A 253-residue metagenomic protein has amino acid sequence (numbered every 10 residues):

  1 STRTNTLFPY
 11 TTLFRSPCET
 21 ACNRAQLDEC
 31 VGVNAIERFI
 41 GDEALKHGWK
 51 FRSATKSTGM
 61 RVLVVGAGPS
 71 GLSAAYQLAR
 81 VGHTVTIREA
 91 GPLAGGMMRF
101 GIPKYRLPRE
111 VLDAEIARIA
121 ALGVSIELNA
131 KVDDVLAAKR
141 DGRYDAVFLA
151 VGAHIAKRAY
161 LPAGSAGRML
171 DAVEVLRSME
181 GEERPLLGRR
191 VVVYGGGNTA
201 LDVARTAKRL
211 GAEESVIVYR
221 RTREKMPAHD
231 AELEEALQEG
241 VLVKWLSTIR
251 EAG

Functional and structural regions predicted by a protein language model:
T2-L13: Short, small-residue-biased leader/transition segments that mark boundaries at the very start of proteins
T11-T86, A90-G91, M98-Y105, I116 (+2 more regions): Fe-S ferredoxin-like electron-transfer domains and their immediately adjacent linker/connector regions across
C18, K56-V65, D113-L161, R250-G253: Feature captures the FAD/FMN-dependent oxidoreductase FAD-binding
R38, Y160-R177: A short, gly/pro- and small-residue-rich
V64-R88, E127-R140, I155-K157, E174-D230: Rossmann-like dinucleotide/flavin-binding elements
T84-I87, G91-E127, A204-E251: Rossmann-like dinucleotide-binding cores of NAD(P)H-dependent redox enzymes
L149-A150, D171, V193: Redox-cofactor binding/interface segments in oxidoreductases and associated redox assembly factors
